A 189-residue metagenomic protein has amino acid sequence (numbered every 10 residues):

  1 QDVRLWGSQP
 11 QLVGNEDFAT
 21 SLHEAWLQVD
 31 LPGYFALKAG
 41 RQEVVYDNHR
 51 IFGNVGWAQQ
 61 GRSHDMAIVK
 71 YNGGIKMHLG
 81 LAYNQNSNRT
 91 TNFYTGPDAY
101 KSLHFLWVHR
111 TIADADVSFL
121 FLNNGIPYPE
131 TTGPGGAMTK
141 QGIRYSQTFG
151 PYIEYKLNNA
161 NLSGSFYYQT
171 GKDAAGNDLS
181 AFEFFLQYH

Functional and structural regions predicted by a protein language model:
D2-D65, G73-M77: Well-ordered mid-protein domain cores that form the structural environment of catalytic cofactors
G33-L37, V55-H189: Signature for the C-terminal beta-barrel architecture of outer-membrane proteins
